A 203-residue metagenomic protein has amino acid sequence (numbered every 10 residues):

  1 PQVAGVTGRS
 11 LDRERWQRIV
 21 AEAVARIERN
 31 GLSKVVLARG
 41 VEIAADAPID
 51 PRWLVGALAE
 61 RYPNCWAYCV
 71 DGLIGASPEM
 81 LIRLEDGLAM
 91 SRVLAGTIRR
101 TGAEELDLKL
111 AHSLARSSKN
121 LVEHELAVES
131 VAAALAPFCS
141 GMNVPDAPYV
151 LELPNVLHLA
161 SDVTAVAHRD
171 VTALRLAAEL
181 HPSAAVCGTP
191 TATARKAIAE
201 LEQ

Functional and structural regions predicted by a protein language model:
P1-A21, A25, R39-A45, M90-R92 (+1 more regions): Contiguous alpha-helical scaffold segments within structured protein domains that host functional hotspots
S33-A38, Y68-V70: ATP-grasp fold ATP-binding core
K34, E79, A192: Short, electropositive, low-hydrophobicity segments enriched in small/polar residues
D46-M90: SIR2/sirtuin-family catalytic core signature
L58-R61, I198, E202: Soluble sensory domains of the PAS superfamily and closely related sensory modules
